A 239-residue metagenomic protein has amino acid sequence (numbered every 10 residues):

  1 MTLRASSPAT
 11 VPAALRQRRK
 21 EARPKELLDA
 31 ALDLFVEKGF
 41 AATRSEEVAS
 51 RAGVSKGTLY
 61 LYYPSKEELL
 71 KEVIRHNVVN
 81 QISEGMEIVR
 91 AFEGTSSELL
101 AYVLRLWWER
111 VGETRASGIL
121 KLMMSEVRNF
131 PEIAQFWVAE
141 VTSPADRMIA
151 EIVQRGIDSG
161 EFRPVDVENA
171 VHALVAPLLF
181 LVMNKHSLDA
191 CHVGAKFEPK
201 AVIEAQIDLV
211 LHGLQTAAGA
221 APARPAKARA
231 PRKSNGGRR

Functional and structural regions predicted by a protein language model:
M1-A14, E98, Y102-L106, S143 (+3 more regions): C-terminal peripheral helix-coil segments that are non-catalytic and often amphipathic
M1-K38, A42-V54, L61-E68: Basic, helix-initiating cap at the start of DNA-binding domains
K20, L28, I74, A134-D146 (+1 more regions): Amphipathic, non-transmembrane alpha-helical scaffold segments
L27, A42, S65-L70, N80 (+3 more regions): Short amphipathic alpha-helical segment with a characteristic S/N-K-E followed by hydrophobic residues
E47, G94-L99, D166, E198: A conserved beta-strand->loop->alpha-helix hinge within the catalytic CA
K71-V103, E109-V111, R115, I119 (+1 more regions): Amphipathic alpha-helical linker/stalk segments
S83, E109-E151, V193-K196: Short secondary-structure transition hinges
R163, V167-V171: Membrane-interface starts of transmembrane alpha-helices
